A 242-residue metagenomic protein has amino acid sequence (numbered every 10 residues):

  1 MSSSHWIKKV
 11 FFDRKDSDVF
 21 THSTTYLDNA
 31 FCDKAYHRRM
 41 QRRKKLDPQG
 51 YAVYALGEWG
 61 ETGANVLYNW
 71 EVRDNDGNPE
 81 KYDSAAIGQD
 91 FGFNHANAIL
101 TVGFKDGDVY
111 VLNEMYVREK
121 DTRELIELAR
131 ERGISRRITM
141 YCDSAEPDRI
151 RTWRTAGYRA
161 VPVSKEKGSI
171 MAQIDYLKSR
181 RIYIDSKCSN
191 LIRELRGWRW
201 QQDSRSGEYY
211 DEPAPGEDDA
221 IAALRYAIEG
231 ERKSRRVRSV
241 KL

Functional and structural regions predicted by a protein language model:
M1-L46: ASCE P-loop NTPase helicase motor core
V19-S23, A86, A160: Conserved beta-strand scaffold positions in the cores of enzyme catalytic domains, especially in NTP/NDP-utilizing
H22-T24, A55, V163: Hydrophobic residues at beta-strand termini and immediately following loops that shape nucleotide-binding pockets
N29-Q89: ATPase catalytic-site recognition across NTP-hydrolyzing enzymes
E80-F104: Gly/Thr-rich phosphate-binding beta-strand-loop-beta motif of the actin/hexokinase/Hsp70
F91, S144, D219-A220: Generic detector of well-ordered alpha-helical packing
A98, G103-P215, R232-L242: Mg2+-dependent endonuclease catalytic cores in nucleic-acid-processing enzymes, primarily RNase H-like
